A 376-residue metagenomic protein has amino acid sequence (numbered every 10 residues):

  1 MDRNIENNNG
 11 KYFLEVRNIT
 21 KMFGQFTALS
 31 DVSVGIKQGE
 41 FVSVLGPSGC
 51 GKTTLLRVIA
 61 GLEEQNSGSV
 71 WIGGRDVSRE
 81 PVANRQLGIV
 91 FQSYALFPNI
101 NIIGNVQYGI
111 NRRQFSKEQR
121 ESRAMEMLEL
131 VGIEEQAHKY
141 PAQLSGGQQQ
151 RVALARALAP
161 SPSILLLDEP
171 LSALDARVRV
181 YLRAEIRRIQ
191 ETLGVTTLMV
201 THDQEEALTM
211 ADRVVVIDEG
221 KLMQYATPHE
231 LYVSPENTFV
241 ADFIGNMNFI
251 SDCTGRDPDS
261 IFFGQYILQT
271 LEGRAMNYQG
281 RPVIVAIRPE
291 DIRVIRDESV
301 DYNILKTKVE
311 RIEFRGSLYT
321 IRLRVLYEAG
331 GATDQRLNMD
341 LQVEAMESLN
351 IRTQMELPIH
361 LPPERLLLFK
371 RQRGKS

Functional and structural regions predicted by a protein language model:
F41, E80-G88, Q92-F239: ABC ATPase nucleotide-binding domains
L45-P47: The feature captures the beta-strand-to-loop junction immediately N-terminal to the Walker
T53-L56, V152: ABC ATPase nucleotide-binding domain helices that frame the ATP-binding cleft
A60: Helix-to-loop junction immediately C-terminal to a conserved catalytic motif
G68-D76: Conserved ABC transporter NBD signature motif
M247, R256-S376: Non-catalytic connector elements of ABC transporters
